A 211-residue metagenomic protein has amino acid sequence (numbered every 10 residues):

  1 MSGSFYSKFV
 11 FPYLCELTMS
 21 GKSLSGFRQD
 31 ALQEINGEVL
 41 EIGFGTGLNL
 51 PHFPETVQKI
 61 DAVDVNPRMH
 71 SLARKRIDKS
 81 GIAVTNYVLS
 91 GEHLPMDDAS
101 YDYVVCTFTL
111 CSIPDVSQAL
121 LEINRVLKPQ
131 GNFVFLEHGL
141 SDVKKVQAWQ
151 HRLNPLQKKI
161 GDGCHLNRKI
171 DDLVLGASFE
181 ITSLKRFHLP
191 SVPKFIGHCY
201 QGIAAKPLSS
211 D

Functional and structural regions predicted by a protein language model:
T18-E38, L48-H52: Conserved alpha-helix/loop element of class I SAM-dependent methyltransferases that forms part of the SAM/SAH-binding
L40-H93: Class I SAM-dependent methyltransferase SAM/SAH-binding core
L89-V104: A short acidic, Gly/Pro-enriched loop at the edge of an enzyme's catalytic core that lines a small-molecule cofactor
D102-D115: A short SAM/SAH-binding and catalytic strip from SAM-dependent methyltransferases
S117-P129: A short glycine-rich, Lys/Arg-flanked "PGG" loop and its adjoining helix->strand segment in the class I
Q130-H138: Conserved beta-strand signature within the Rossmann-like core of class I S-adenosyl-L-methionine
D162-S178: Short alpha-helix
F179, K185-D211: Core SAM-dependent methyltransferase catalytic element
